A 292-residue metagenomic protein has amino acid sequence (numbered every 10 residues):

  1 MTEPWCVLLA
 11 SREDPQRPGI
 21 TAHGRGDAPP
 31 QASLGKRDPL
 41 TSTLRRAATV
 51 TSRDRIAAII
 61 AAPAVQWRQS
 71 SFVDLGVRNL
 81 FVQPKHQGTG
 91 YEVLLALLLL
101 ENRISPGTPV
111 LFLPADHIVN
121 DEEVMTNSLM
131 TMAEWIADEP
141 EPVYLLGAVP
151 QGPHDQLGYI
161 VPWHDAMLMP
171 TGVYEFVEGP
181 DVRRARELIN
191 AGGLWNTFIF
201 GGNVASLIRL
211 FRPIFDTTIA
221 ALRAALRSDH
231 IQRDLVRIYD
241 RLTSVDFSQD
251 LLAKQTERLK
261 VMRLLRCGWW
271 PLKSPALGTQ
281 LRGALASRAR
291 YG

Functional and structural regions predicted by a protein language model:
M1-S71, L75-G90, L95, L99 (+1 more regions): N-terminal glycine-rich phosphate-binding loop and ensuing alpha1 helix
T2-P4, R53-D54, V77, S105-T108 (+5 more regions): Short coil/turn connectors at secondary-structure junctions
L8-A10, I59, L111-P114, L145-V149 (+2 more regions): Short beta-strand segments
D14-R17, V65-W67, N120, P153 (+2 more regions): Flexible loop/turn segments at secondary-structure boundaries
Q31-P39, I56, I60, G88 (+7 more regions): Catalytic cores of large soluble enzymes that bind and process phosphate-bearing ligands
A48, E101, I136-A137, I189 (+1 more regions): N-terminal cationic-hydrophobic initiation segments that often serve targeting/anchoring roles
V77-A166, R209-P213: Conserved beta-loop-beta/alpha segment of the NTase-like Rossmann-fold superfamily that binds/positions NTPs
V149, Y159-Y291: Catalytic core of tubulin tyrosine ligase-like
